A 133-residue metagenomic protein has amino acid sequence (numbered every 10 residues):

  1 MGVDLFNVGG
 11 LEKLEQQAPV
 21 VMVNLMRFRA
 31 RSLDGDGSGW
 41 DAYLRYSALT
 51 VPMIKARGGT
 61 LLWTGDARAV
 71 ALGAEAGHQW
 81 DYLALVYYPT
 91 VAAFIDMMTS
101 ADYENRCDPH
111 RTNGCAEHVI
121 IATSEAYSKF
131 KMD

Functional and structural regions predicted by a protein language model:
M1-Y82, P89-A93, S124-D133: Short S/T/G/P-rich N-terminal loop/turn motif that feeds into the first structured element of a domain
R45-S47, A84-L85, R106-R111: Short, surface-exposed linear patches
T60, Y103-E104: A general structural signal for well-ordered secondary-structure junctions
A71-L72, E104-R106: A short local loop/turn or secondary-structure capping micro-motif enriched for an aromatic residue
P89, M98, I120: Ligand-binding pocket scaffold of soluble enzyme catalytic domains
D96-Y103: Short amphipathic alpha-helices in soluble, non-transmembrane regions that often serve as interface/regulatory elements
P109-D133: Charge-dense polyanion-binding interfaces
